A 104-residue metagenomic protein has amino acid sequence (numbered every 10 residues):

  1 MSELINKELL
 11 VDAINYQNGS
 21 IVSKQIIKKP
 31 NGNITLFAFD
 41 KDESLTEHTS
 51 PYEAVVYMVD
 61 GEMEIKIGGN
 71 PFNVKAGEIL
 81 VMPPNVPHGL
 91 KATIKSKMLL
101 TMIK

Functional and structural regions predicted by a protein language model:
M1-N31, K66: A short, N-terminal "cap"/entry segment at the start of jelly-roll beta-barrel domains of the cupin/DSBH fold
G19-S20, I34-S50: Conserved short histidine dyad/triad with adjacent acidic residue
N33, E62-E64, P71, P87 (+1 more regions): Structural motif
Y52-G68: Glycine- and acidic-residue-biased ligand/ion/polar-headgroup-sensing regions
V59-D60, K75-A76, I94: A cytosolic small-molecule/anion-sensing beta-strand core signal
G69-P84: Short acidic-glycine-tyrosine-enriched beta hairpin
P84-K104: Ligand-binding loop in jelly-roll beta-barrel domains
